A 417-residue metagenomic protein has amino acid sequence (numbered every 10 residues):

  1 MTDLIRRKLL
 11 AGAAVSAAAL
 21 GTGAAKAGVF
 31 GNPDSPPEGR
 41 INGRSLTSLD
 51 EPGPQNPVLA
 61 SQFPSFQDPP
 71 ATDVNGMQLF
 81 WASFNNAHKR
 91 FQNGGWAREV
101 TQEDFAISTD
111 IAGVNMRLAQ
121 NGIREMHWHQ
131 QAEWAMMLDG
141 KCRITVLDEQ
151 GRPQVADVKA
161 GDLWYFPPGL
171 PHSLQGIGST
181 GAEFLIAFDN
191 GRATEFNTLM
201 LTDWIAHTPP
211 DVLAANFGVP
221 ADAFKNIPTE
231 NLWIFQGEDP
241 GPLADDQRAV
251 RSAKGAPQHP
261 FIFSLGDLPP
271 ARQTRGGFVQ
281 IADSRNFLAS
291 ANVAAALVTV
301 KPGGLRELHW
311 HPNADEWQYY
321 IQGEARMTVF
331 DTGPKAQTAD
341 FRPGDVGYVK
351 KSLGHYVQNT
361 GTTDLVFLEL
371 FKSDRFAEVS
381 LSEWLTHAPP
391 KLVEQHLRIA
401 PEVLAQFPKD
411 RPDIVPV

Functional and structural regions predicted by a protein language model:
M1-S16: N-terminal secretory signal peptides and thylakoid transit peptides that target proteins across membranes
G28-I111, A214-L297, K301, E307 (+1 more regions): A short, N-terminal "cap"/entry segment at the start of jelly-roll beta-barrel domains of the cupin/DSBH fold
E99, V114-H129, A296-H311: Conserved short histidine dyad/triad with adjacent acidic residue
G122-E125, R143, L163-W164, P168-S173 (+4 more regions): Histidine-centered metal-chelating micro-motifs
E125, H129, W134-M137, R143-V146 (+4 more regions): Mobile, glycine-rich extracellular loop/lid and propeptide segments that shape or gate substrate/ligand access
Q130-E149, H311-T332: Glycine- and acidic-residue-biased ligand/ion/polar-headgroup-sensing regions
E149-Y165, T332-V349: Short acidic-glycine-tyrosine-enriched beta hairpin
P168-T194, K351-A377: Ligand-binding loop in jelly-roll beta-barrel domains
